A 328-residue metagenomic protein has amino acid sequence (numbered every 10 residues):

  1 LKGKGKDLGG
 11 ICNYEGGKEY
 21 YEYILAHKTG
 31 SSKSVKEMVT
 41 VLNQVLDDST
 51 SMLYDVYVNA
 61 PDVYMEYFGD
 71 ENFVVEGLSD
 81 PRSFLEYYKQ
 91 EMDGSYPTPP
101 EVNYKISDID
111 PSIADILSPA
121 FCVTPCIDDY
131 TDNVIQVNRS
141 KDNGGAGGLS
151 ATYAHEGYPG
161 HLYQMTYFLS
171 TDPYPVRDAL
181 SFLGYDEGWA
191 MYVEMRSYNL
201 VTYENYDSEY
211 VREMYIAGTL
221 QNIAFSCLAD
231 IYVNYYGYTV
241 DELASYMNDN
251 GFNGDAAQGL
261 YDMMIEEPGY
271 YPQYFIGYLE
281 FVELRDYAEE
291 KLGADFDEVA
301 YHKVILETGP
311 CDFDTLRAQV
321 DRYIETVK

Functional and structural regions predicted by a protein language model:
L1-K328: N-terminal maturation segment of proteins
